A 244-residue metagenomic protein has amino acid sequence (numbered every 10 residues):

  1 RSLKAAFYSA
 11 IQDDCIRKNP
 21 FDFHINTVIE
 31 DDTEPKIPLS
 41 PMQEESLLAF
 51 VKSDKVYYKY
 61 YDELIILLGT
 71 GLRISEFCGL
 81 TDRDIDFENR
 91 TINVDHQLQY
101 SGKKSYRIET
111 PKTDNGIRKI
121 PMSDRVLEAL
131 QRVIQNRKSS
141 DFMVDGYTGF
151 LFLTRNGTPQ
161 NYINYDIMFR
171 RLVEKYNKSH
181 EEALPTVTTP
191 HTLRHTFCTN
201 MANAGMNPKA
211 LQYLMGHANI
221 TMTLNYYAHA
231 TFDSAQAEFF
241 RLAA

Functional and structural regions predicted by a protein language model:
R1-S9, H24, M122: Non-catalytic DNA-binding core/recognition domains of DNA-processing enzymes
K4-F7, I11, T231, A235: C-terminal flanking helix
I11-P20, F87-R90, H96, I134-V144 (+1 more regions): Proline-centered turn/helix-capping motifs that create local helix->coil transitions or kinks
Q12, I16-L80, E88, G116-I117 (+2 more regions): Basic, Lys/Arg- and aromatic-enriched nucleic-acid-binding interface segment
N26, G79-K138: Conserved tyrosine-mediated DNA breakage-rejoining catalytic core shared by Y-recombinases
A49-Y58, T70, I120, R137-F150 (+3 more regions): Short, basic (Lys/Arg/His-rich) helix/loop patches that form interaction surfaces in the mid-to-C-terminal regions
D84-T91, M206-Y226: Short, polar N-cap/turn motifs at the start of nucleic acid-interacting alpha helices
K103-I108, A204, N225, H229-A244: DNA/chromatin major-groove-contacting recognition/catalytic segments
